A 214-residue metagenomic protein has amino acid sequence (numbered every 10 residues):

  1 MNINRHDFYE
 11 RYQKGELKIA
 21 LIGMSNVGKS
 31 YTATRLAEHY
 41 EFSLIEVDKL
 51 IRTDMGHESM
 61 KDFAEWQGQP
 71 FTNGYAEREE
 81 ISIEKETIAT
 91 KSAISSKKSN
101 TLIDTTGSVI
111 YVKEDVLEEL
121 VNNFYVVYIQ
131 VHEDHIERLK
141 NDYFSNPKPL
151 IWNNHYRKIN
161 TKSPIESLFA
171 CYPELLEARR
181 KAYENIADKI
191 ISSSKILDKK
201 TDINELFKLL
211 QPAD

Functional and structural regions predicted by a protein language model:
M1-E16, R35, H39, N100 (+2 more regions): NTP-dependent small-molecule kinase module
L21: Hydrophobic anchor at the beta1->P-loop junction of P-loop NTPases
N26: Walker A (P-loop) phosphate-binding loop of P-loop NTPases
S30: Walker A/P-loop
E38-V47: Post-Walker A helix-loop "phosphate-sensing" segment adjacent to the P-loop in P-loop NTPases
L50-E118: ATP-dependent small-molecule kinase phosphotransfer cores that center on conserved nucleotide phosphate-binding segments
T106-I110, H132-D134, I196: Short glycine-rich anion-binding loops that position phosphate/pyrophosphate groups of nucleotides and phosphorylated
N122-A178: A glycine- and Lys/Arg-enriched "phosphate-lid" helix/loop adjacent to the NTP-binding pocket of small-molecule kinases
